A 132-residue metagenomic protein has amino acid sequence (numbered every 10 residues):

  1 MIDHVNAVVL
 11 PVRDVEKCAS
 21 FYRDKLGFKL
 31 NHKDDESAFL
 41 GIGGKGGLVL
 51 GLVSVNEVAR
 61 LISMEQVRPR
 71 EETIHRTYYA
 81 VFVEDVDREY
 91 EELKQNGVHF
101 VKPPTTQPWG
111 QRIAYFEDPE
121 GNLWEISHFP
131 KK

Functional and structural regions predicted by a protein language model:
M1-N6, K29-V81, Y90-E117, H128-K132: Vicinal oxygen chelate
V9-V15: Conserved beta-strand-loop-alpha-helix junction that forms the acyl-donor binding cleft
V12, V81-V83: Short beta-strand-to-loop capping motifs
K17, D87-Y90: Short, conserved charged micro-motifs
C18-R23, L93, G121: Conserved active-site tyrosine of GNAT-family acetyltransferases
L123-I126: Short glycine-/small-residue motifs
